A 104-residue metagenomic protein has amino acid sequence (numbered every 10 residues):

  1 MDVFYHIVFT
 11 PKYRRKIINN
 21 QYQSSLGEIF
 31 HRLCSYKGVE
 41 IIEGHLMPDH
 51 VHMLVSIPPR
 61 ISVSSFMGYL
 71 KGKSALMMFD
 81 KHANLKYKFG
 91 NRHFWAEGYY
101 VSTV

Functional and structural regions predicted by a protein language model:
M1-V104: Basic nucleic-acid-binding interfaces
